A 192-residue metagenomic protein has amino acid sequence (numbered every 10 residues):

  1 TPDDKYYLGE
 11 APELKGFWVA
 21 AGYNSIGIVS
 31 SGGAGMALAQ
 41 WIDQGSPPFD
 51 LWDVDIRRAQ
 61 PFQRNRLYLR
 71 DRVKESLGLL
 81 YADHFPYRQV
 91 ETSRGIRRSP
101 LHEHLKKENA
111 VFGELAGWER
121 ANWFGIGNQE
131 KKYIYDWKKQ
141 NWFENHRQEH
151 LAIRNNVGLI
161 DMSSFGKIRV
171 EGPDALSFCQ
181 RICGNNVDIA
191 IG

Functional and structural regions predicted by a protein language model:
T1-V19, I26, H146-Q148: FAD-binding beta-loop-beta segment adjacent to the flavin cofactor pocket
D4, S30-S31, F124-G125: Short acidic, glycine/serine/threonine-rich loops at helix termini
G9, G32, M36-A39, L176 (+1 more regions): Predominant activation on well-ordered alpha-helical scaffold segments within soluble catalytic domains
A11, W41, G45, E108 (+1 more regions): Change "in soluble alpha/beta enzymes" to "in soluble alpha/beta proteins
F17-Y23, I160-F165: Glycine- and acidic
Y23, I28, G32, M36 (+3 more regions): Gly/Ser/Thr-rich helix-start
S30-W52: Internal hydrophobic alpha-helix adjacent to the cofactor/substrate pocket in enzyme cavities
F49-G192: Glycine/proline-enriched, intrinsically flexible loops and inter-domain linkers
